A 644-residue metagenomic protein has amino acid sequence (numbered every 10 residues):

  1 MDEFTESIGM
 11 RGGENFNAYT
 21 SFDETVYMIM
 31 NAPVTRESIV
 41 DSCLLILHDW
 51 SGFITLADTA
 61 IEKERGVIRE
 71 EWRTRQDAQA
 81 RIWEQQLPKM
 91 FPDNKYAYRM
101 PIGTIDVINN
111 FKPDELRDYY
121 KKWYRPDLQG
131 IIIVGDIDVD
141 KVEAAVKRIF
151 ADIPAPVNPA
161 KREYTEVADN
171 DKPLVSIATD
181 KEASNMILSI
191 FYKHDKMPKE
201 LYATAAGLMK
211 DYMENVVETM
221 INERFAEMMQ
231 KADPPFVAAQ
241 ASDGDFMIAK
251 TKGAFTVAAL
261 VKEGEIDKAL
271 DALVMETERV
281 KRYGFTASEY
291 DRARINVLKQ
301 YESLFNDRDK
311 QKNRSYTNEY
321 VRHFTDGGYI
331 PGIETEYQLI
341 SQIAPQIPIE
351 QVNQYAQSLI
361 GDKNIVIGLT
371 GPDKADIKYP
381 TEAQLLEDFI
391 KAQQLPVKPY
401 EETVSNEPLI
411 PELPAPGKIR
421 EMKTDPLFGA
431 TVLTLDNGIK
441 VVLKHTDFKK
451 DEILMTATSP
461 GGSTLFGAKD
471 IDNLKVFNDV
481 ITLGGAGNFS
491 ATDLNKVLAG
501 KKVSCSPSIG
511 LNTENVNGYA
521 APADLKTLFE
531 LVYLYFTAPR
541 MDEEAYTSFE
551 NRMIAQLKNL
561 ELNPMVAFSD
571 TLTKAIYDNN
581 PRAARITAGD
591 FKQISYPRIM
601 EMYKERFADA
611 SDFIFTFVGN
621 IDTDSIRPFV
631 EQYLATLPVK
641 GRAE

Functional and structural regions predicted by a protein language model:
M1-D49, Q79-D106, L128-V134, S184-A205 (+7 more regions): M16 family metallopeptidases and their MPP-like homologs
E14, D118, F428-G429, V503 (+1 more regions): Residue-level marker for the onset of beta-strands and adjacent loop->beta junctions in well-ordered domains
H48-L56, I149-V157, E276-F285, L534-M541 (+1 more regions): A common structural junction motif
G52, T59-F150, P154-S184, S189 (+5 more regions): Hydrophobic, small-residue-rich alpha-helical packing segments that form membrane-like cores
Y120, S506-S508, Y603: Conserved, carboxylate-rich catalytic/transport cores that coordinate ions
Y124, F607-A608: Flexible, low-complexity linker/tail segments at the boundary of structured domains
D138-A226, Q230-A232, D291-I295, E302 (+4 more regions): Proteolytic maturation boundary segments
